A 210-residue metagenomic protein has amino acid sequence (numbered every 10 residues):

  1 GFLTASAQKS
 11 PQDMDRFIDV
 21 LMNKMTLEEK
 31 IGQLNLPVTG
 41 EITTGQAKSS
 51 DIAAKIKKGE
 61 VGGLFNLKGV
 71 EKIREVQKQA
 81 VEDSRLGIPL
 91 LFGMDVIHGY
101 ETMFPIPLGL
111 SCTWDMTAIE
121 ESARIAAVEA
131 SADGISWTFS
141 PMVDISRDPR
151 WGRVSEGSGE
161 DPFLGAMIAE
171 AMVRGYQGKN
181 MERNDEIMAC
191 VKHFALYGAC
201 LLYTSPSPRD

Functional and structural regions predicted by a protein language model:
F2-P206: Glycoside hydrolase catalytic-domain context in secreted enzymes
